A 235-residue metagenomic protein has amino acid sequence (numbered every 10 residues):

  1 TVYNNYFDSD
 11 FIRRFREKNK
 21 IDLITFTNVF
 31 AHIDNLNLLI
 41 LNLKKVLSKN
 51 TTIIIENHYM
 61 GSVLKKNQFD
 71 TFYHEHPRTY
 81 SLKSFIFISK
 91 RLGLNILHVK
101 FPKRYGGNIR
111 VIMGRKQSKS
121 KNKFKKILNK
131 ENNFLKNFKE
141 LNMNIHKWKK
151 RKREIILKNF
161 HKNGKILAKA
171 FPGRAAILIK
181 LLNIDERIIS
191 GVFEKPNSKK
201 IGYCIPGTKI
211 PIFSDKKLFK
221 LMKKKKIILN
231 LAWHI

Functional and structural regions predicted by a protein language model:
T1-R14, K209-S214: Conserved SAM-binding strand-loop segment of SAM-dependent methyltransferases
D22-T25: A conserved beta-strand element that flanks and buttresses the S-adenosyl-L-methionine
V29: Hydrophobic adenine-recognition pocket in adenosine-nucleotide-binding enzymes
N37-T52: A short glycine-rich, Lys/Arg-flanked "PGG" loop and its adjoining helix->strand segment in the class I
I55-R78, L82-S84: Short, glycine-/aromatic-enriched active-site segment of Class I SAM-dependent methyltransferases
L94-Y105: Conserved S-adenosyl-L-methionine
Y105-W148: Flexible, glycine-/basic-rich loop-and-beta segments that form/coincide with the SAM-dependent methyltransferase
N159-K180: Glycine-rich adenosine-cofactor-binding loop
